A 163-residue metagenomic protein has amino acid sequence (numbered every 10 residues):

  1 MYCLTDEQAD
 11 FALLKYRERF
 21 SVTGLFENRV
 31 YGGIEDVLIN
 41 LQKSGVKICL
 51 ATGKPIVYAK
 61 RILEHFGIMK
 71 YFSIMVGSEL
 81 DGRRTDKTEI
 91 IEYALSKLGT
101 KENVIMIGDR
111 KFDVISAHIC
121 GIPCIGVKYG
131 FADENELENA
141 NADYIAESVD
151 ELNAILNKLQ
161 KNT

Functional and structural regions predicted by a protein language model:
M1-D6, I62, E92-A94: Helix-loop "lid/cap" segments that line or gate small-molecule binding pockets
M1-T23, V30-G32: Alpha-helical substrate-recognition element adjacent to the catalytic core
T5, F26, M69-S73, K101 (+1 more regions): Conserved H-loop
V22-L50, I56-K60: Short, acidic loop-to-helix structural element flanking the phosphoryl-transfer center in phosphate-processing enzymes
E35-K43, L95, V114-H118: Surface-exposed amphipathic alpha-helices with a cationic face
M69-R84: A short, structured active-site edge motif that brings together acidic residues
D86-V114: Conserved Lys-Pro-Asp/Glu-containing loop-to-beta segment of HAD-superfamily phosphomonoesterases, centered on
I105-A146: Acidic, Mg2+-coordinating phosphoryl-transfer loop and its flanking beta/alpha structural elements, shared across
